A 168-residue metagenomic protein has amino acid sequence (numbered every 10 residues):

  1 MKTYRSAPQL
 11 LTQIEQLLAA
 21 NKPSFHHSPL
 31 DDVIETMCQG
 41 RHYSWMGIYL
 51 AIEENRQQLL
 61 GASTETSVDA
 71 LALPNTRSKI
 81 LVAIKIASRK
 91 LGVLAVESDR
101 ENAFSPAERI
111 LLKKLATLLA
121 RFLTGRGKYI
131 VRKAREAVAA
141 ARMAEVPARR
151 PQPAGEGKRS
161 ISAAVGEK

Functional and structural regions predicted by a protein language model:
M1-S24, R132-R142: Signal-transmission linkers at sensory-effector interfaces
K2, E97-K113, F122-R132: Regulatory loop-to-helix N-cap segments in sensory/regulatory domains that couple ligand/signal detection
Q16-A20, S24, D31-G40, L118 (+1 more regions): Amphipathic alpha-helical regulatory segments at dimerization interfaces that relay allosteric signals between sensory
D31-C38, Y43-I52, R56: Short, hydrophobic-rich beta-strand element in sensory/regulatory alpha-beta domains
N55-T64: Amphipathic coiled-coil signal-relay and dimerization helices
R77-K85: A short, aliphatic-rich beta-strand micro-motif
I84-L94: Short hydrophobic/glycine-rich mini-motifs in sensory/regulatory modules that couple input to downstream signaling
L123-Q152, S160-K168: Short alpha-helical interdomain "coupling" segment at the junction between an upstream regulatory sensor module
